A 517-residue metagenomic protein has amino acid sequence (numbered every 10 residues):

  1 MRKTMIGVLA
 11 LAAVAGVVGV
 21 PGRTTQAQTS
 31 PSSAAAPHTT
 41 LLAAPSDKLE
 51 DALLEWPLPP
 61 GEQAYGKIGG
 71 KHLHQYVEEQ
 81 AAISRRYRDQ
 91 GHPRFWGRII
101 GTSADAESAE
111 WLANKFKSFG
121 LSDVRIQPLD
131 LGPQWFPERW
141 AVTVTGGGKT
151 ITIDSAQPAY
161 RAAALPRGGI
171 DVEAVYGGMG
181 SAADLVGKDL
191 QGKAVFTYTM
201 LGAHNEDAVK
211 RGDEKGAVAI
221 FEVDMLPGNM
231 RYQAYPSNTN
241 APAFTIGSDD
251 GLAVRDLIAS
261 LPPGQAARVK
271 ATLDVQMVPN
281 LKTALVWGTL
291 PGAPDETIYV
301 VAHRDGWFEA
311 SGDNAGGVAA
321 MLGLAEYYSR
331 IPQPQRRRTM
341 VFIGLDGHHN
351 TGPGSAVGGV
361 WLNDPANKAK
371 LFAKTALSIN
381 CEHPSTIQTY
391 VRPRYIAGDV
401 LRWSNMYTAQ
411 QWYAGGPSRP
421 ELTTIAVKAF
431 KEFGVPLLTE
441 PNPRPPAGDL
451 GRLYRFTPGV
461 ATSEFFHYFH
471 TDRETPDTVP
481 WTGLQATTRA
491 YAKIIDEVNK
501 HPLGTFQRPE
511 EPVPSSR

Functional and structural regions predicted by a protein language model:
V8-V17: Bacterial N-terminal signal peptides
V18-A35: Signal peptide processing junction and immediate N-terminal pro/mature segment of secreted/exported proteins
S33-A106, N114, F119, T289-P291 (+2 more regions): N-terminal hydrophobic or amphipathic helices/low-complexity stretches enriched in small/hydrophobic/Pro/Gly
L58-G69, G91-A106, L165, A174-G180 (+8 more regions): Second-shell loop/turn segments in exported
Q75-E78, R88-Q191: Noncatalytic luminal/extracellular "stalk/propeptide" segments of secretory-pathway proteins
S155-G187, Y235-G312, G323-E326, R330-I331 (+1 more regions): Soluble metallo-hydrolase cores and metallopeptidase-like ectodomains found primarily in the secretory/periplasmic
G251, A293-D295, L345-A461: Metal-dependent peptidase/peptidase-like ectodomains
M340, H467-R517: His/Asp/Glu-rich mid-to-C-terminal helical/loop segments that flank catalytic regions of hydrolases
